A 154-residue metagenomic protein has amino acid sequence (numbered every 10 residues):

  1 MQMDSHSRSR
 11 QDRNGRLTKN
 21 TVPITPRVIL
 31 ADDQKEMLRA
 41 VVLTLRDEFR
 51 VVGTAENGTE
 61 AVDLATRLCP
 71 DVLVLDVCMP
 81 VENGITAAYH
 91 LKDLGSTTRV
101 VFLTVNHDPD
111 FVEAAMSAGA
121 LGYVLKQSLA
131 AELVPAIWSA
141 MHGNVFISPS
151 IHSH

Functional and structural regions predicted by a protein language model:
D33, L103-H107, K126-S128: Conserved active-site segment of CheY-like receiver
Q34, D71-L73, V77-C78: The short loop immediately C-terminal to the conserved phospho-acceptor aspartate in CheY-like receiver
K35-G53: Two-component/phosphorelay signaling modules centered on CheY-like receiver
L38, P80-V81, T104: The feature encodes the CheY-like receiver
T54-V72: Acidic, metal-coordinating helix/loop segments flanking the phosphotransfer/catalytic sites of two-component signaling
N57-E60, V81-T86: Acidic catalytic/metal-coordinating carboxylates
D63, I85-T97: Short amphipathic alpha-helix used as the core "switch/output" element in two-component signaling
D110-S117, L121-H154: Short, flexible helix-to-coil linker/hinge segments that flank and couple to helix-turn-helix
